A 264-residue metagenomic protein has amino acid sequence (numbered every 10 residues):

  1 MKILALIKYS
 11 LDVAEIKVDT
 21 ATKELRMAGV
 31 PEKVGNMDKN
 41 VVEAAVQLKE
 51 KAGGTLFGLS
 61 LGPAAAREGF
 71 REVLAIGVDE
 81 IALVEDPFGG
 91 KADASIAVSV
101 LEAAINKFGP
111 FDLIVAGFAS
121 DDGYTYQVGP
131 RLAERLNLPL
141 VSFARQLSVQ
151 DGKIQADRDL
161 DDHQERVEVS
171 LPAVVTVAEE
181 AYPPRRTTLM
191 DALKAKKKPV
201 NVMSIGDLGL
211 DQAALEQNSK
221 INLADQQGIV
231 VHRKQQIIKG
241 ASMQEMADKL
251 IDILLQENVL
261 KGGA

Functional and structural regions predicted by a protein language model:
M1-A264: N-terminal glycine-rich FAD/FM-binding segment characteristic of electron-transfer flavoproteins
